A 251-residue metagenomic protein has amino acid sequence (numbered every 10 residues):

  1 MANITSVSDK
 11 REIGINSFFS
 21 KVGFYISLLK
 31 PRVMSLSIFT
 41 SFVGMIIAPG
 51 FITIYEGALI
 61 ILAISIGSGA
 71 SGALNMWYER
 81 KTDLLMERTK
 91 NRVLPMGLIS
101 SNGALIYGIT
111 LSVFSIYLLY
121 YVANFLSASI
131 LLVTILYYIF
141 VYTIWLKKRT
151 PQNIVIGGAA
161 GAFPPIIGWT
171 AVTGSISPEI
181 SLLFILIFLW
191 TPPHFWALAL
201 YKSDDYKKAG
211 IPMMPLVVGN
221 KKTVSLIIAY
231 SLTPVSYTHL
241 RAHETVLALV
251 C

Functional and structural regions predicted by a protein language model:
I4-V22: Short, Lys/Arg-rich, polar N-terminal cytosolic tail immediately upstream of the first transmembrane signal-anchor
V22-V33, V93-A104, V141-A160, M213-S225: Interhelical loop and helix-boundary elements at the membrane-water interface of polytopic inner-membrane proteins
K30-G44: The first (N-terminal) embedded transmembrane alpha-helix
I47-R80, S129, L136, F140 (+1 more regions): Membrane-embedded alpha-helical segments that form the functional core of polytopic membrane enzymes, especially those
I52, G158-A199, S203-D204, N220-K221 (+1 more regions): Functional transmembrane core segments of multi-pass inner-membrane proteins
G72-I109, F114-S115, T191-V235: Solvent-exposed interhelical
S101-A171: Intramembrane alpha-helical segments
T238-T245: Conserved small/polar residues in nucleotide/adenosyl-binding loops
